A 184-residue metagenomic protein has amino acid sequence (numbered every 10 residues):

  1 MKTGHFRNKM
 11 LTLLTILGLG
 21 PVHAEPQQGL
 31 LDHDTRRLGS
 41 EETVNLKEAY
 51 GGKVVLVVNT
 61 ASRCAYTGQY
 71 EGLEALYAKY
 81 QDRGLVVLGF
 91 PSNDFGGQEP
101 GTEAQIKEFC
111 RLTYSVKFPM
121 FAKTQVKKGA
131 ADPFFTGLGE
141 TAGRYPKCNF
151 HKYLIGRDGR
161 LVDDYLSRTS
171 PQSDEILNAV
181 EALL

Functional and structural regions predicted by a protein language model:
F6, M10-H33: N-proximal helix/coil linker or "cap" segments that precede and/or mark the start of modular domains
H23-E48, G68: N-terminal "domain-start" segment that seeds a small globular fold
D32-D34, A122, G156, L184: Terminal helix/beta-alpha structural elements that buttress the NAD(P)+-binding lobe
A49-V54: Proline/glycine-enriched tight loop/beta-turn segments at coil->beta junctions that connect or precede beta-strands
V55-V58, L88, Y153: Conserved hydrophobic packing residues within short motifs/helices of P-loop NTPase cores of ABC-family ATPases
N59-R63: Amphipathic alpha-helical repeat scaffolds
Y66-A131: Structural microenvironment flanking redox-active thiols in thiol-disulfide oxidoreductases
P133-T136, E140-L184: Thiol-/selenol-based redox modules, centered on thioredoxin-like and closely related oxidoreductase domains
